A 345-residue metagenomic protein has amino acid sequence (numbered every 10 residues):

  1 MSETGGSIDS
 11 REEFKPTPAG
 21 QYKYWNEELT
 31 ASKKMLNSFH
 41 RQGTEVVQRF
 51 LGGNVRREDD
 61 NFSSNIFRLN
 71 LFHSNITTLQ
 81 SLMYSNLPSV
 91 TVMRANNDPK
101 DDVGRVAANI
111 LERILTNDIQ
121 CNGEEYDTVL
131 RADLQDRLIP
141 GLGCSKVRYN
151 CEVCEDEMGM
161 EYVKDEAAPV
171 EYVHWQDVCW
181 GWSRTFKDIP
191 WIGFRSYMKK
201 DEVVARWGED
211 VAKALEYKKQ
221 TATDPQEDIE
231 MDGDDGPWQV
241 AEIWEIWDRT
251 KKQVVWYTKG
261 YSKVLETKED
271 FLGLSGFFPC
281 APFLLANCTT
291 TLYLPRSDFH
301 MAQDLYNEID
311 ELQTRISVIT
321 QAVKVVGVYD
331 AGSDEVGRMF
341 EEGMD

Functional and structural regions predicted by a protein language model:
M1-E266, E341: Extended, helix-rich architectural segments
D234-D345: Extended, charged amphipathic alpha-helical segments
